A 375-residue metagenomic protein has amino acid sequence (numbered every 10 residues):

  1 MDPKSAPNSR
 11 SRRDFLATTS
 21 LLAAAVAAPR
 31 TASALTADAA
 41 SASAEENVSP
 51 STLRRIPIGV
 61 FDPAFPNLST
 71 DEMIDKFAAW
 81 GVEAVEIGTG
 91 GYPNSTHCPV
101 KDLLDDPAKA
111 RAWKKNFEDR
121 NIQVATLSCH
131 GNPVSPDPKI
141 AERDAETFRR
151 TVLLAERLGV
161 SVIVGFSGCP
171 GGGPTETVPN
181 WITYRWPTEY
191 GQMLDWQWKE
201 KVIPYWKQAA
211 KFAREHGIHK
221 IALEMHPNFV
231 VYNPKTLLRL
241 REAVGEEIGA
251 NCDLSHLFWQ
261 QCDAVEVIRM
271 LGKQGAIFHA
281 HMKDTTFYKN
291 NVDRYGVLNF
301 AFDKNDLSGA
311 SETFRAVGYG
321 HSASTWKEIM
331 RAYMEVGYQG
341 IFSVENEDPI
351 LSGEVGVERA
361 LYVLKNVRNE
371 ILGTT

Functional and structural regions predicted by a protein language model:
M1-S11, D38: N-terminal secretory signal peptides
N8-L16, P29: Twin-arginine (Tat) signal peptide motif
T19-R30, L35, S43-E45, P50-T52 (+6 more regions): Active-site acidic/histidine proton-transfer and metal-coordination neighborhood in alpha/beta enzyme cores
R55, A84, L127, W186-G320: Acidic/histidine-rich catalytic cores of soluble enzymes
V60, F77, V85, F117 (+4 more regions): Conserved, mostly hydrophobic/aromatic
N67-F77, R143-V152, C262-M270, W326-E328: Short, acidic/polar
M73-G91: Catalytic domains of carbohydrate-active enzymes, especially glycoside hydrolases
G88-A112: Glycine-rich, proline-tolerant flexible connector loops at the mouths of alpha/beta enzymes
